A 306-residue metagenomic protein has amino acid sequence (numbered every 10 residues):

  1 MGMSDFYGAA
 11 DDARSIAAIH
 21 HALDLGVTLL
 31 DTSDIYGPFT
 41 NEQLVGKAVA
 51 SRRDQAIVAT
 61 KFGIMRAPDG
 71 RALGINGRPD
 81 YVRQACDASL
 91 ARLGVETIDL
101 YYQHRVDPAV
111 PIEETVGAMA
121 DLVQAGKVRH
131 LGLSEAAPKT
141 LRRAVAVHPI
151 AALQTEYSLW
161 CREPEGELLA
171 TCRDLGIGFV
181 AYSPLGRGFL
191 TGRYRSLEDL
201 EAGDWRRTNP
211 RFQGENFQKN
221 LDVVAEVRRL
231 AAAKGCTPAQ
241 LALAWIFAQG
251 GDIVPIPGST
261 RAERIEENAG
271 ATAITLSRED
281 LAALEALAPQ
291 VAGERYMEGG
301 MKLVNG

Functional and structural regions predicted by a protein language model:
M1-A56, T60, V304-N305: N-terminal binding-site loop/beta-alpha segment at the start of enzyme catalytic domains that lines or forms
M1-M3, S33-I35, K61-M65, Q103-V106 (+4 more regions): Active-site beta-loop-alpha junctions enriched in small/polar residues
M1-Y7, A59-L73, T97: N-terminal small/glycine-rich loop or linker at the start of catalytic domains across soluble metabolic enzymes
S15, L30, V45, V58 (+11 more regions): Conserved, mostly hydrophobic/aromatic
I19, E42, G46, C86-L90 (+7 more regions): Generic structural signal for well-ordered alpha-helices, preferentially at hydrophobic/aromatic core positions
D69-E163, E167, G178: Glycine/proline-rich, positively charged, aromatic-decorated active-site loop/lid region on the catalytic face
P164-A202, T237: Aromatic-lined glycan-binding groove of carbohydrate-active enzymes
D174, A202-A233, A248-I253, T260-A262 (+1 more regions): Terminal-tail/helix-coil boundary detector
